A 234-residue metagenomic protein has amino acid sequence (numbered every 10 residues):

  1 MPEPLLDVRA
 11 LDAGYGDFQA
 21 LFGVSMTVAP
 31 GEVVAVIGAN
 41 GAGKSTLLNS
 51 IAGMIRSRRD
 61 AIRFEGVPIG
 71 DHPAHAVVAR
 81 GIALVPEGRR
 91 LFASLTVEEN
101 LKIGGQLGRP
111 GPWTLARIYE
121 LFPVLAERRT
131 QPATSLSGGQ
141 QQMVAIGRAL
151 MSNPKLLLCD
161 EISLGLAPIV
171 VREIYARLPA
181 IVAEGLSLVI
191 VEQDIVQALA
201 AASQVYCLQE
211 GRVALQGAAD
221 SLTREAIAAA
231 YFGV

Functional and structural regions predicted by a protein language model:
I37-A39: The feature captures the beta-strand-to-loop junction immediately N-terminal to the Walker
A52: Helix-to-loop junction immediately C-terminal to a conserved catalytic motif
R56, P68-R89, G111, L115 (+2 more regions): ABC ATPase NBD coupling module
D60-P68, R80, W113-T114, E120 (+1 more regions): Conserved ABC transporter NBD signature motif
P132-L136, Q140: Conserved ABC ATPase signature
A149-L150: ABC ATPase C-loop
